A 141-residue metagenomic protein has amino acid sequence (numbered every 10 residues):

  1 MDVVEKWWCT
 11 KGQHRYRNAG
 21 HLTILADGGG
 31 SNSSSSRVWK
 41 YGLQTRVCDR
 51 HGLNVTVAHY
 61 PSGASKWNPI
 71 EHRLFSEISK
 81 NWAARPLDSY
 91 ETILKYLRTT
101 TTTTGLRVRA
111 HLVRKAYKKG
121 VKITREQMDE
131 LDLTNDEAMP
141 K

Functional and structural regions predicted by a protein language model:
M1-I24: Short, basic/hydrophobic alpha-helical segments
M1-K6, N32-W39, P86: Phosphate/oxyanion-binding active-site loops and adjacent basic polyanion-contact surfaces
H21-G28, V57-S62, Y96-L97: Extended hydrophobic secondary-structure segments that form protein cores and membrane-embedded regions
A26-W39, P61-W67: Acidic, metal-coordinating catalytic cores used for nucleic-acid/nucleotide bond scission and strand-transfer chemistry
V38-L43, R73-E77: Short secondary-structure boundary/capping segments
W39-V57: Two-metal-ion acidic nuclease core segments, chiefly of the RNase H-like superfamily
V57-S79: RNase H-like two-metal-ion nuclease catalytic core shared by retroviral integrases and related mobile-element nucleases
A84-K141: C-terminal accessory extensions appended to soluble enzyme cores
